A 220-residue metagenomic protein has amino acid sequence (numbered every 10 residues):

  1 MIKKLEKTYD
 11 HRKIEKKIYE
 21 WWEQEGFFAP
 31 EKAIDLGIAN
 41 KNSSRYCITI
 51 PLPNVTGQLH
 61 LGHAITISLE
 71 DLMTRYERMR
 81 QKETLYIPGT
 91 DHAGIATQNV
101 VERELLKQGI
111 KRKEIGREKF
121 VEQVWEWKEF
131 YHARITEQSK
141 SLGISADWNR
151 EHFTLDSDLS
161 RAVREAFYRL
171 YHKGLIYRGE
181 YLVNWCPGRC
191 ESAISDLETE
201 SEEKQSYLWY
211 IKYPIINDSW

Functional and structural regions predicted by a protein language model:
M1-W220: N-terminal, positively charged nucleic-acid-binding surface of large information/translation enzymes
